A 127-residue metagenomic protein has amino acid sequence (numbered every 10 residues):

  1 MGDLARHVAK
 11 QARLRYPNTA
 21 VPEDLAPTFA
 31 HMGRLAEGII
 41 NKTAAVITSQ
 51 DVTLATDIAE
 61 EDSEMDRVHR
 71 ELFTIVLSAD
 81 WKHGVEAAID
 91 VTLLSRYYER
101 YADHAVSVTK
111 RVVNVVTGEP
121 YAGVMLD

Functional and structural regions predicted by a protein language model:
M1-D127: Cytosolic, long alpha-helical scaffolding segments
